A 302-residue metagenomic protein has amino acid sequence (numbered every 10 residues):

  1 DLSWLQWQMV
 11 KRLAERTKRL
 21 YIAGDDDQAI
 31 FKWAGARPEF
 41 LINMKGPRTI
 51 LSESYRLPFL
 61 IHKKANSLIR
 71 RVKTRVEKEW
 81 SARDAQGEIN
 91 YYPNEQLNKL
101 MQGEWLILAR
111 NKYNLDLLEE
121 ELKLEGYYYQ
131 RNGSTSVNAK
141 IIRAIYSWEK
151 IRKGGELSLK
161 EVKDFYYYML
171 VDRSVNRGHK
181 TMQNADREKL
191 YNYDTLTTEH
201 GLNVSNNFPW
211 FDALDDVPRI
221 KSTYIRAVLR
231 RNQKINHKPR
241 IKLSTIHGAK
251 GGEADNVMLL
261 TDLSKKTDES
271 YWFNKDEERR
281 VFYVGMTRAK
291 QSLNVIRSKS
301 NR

Functional and structural regions predicted by a protein language model:
D1-R83, L106-E121, N132-A139, K238-K242 (+5 more regions): Conserved helicase motor core of SF1/SF2 NTP-dependent helicases
R37-E39, Q86, D216, R288-A289: A generic structural signal for solvent-exposed, polar alpha-helical segments
E53, P58-K99, L108-E125, Q130-N184: Helicase-core coupling region on the C-terminal RecA-like lobe
Q102: Conserved N-terminal helical subregion
K150-N294: Conserved helicase C-terminal RecA-like lobe
R297: Catalytic beta-strand/loop signature of glycosyltransferases that borders the donor
